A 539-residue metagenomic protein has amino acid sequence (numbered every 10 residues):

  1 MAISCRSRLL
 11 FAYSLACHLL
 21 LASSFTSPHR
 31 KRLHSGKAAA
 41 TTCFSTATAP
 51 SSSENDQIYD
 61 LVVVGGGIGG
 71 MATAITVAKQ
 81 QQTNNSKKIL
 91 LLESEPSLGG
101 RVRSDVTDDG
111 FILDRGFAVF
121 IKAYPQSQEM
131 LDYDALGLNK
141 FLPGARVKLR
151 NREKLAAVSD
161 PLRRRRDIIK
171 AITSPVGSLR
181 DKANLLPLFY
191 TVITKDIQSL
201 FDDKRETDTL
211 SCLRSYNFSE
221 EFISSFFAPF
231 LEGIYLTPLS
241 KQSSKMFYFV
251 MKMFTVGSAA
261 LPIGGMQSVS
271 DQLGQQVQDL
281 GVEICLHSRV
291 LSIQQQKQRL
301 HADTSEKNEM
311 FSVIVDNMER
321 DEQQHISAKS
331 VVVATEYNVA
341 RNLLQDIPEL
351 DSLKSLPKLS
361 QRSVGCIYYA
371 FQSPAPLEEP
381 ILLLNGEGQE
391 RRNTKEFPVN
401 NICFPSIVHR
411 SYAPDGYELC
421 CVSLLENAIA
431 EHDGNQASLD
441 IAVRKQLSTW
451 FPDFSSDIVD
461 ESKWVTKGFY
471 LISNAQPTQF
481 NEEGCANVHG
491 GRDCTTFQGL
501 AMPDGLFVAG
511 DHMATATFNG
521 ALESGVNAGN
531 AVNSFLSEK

Functional and structural regions predicted by a protein language model:
E54-G69: Beta1/beta-strand and adjacent pyrophosphate-binding region of the FAD-binding site in flavoprotein oxidoreductases
D56, S288-E431, W450: Mid-domain catalytic core of redox enzymes that form a hydrophobic substrate pocket/lid adjacent to a catalytic redox
A78-V106: Glycine-rich FAD pyrophosphate-binding loop
G100-A123, P187-L200: Glycine-rich active-site loop/strand segments that organize a redox cofactor
A118-P125, F201-R205, Y216, M253-Q276 (+2 more regions): Short beta-strand to alpha-helix junction loop
Y124-Q128, D132-K241, K252-A259: Mobile amphipathic helical/loop "lid" adjacent to a hydrophobic cofactor/ligand pocket
Q278-V290: A conserved beta-strand/loop element that lines the FAD pocket in flavoprotein oxidoreductases
N401-K539: Conserved flavin/dinucleotide-binding core of flavoenzymes
